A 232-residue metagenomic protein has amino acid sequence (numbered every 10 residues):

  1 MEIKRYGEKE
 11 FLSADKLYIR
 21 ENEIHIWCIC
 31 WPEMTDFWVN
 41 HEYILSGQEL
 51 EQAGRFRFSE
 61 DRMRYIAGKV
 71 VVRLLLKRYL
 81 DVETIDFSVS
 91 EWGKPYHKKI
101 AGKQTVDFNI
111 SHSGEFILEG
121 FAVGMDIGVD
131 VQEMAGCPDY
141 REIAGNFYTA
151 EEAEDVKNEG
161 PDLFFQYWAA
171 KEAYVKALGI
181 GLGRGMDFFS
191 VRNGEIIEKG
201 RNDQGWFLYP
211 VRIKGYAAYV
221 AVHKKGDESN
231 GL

Functional and structural regions predicted by a protein language model:
M1-L232: Core catalytic alpha/beta fold that binds nucleotide/phospho-ligands
